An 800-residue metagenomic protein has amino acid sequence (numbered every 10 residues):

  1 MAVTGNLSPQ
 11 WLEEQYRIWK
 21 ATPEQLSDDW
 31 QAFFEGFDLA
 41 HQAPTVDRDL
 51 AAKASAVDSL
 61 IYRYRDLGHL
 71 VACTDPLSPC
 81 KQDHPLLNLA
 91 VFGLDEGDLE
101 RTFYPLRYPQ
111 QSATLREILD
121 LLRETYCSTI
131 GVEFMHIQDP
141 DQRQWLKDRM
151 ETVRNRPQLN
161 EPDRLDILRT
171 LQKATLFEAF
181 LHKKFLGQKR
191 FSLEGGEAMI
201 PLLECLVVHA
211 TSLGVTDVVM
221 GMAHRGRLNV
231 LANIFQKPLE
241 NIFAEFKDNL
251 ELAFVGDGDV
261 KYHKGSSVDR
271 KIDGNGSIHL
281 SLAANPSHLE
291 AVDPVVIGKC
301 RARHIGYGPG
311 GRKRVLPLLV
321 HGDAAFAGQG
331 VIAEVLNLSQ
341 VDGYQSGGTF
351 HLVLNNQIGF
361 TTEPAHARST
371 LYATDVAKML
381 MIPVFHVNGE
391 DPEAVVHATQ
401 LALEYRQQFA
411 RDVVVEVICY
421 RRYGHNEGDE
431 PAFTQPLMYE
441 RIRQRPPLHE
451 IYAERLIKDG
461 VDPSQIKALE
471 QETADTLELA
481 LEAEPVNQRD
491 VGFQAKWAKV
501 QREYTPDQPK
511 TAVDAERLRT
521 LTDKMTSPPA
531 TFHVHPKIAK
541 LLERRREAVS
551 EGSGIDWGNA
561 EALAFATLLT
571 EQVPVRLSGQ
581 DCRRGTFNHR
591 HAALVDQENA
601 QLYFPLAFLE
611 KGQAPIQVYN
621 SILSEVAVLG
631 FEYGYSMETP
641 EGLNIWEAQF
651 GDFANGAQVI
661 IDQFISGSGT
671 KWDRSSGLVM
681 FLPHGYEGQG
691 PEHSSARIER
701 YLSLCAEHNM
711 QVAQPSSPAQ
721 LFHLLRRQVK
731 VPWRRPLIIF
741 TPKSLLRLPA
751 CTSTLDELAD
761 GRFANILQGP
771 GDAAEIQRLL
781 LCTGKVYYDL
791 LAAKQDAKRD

Functional and structural regions predicted by a protein language model:
M1-F37: Subset of Sec-pathway N-terminal targeting signals
V3-N6, R48, R190-E197, H279-E290 (+13 more regions): Alpha-helix capping and helix-loop boundary segments enriched in small/acidic/polar residues
F37-A198, V215: Extended, charge-enriched "interface" segments that sit outside catalytic cores
A52-Y62, H69-F103, W145, V153 (+5 more regions): Flexible, glycine-rich loop/tail regions that form catalytic "lids" or insertion modules at the edges of active sites
N155-F177, A244, D248-G308, P605 (+2 more regions): Active-site cores of enzymes that catalyze phosphoryl transfer or operate on phosphate-rich substrates
L176, F180-E240, E543-E547, I555-P574: Active-site pocket-lining segments that scaffold enzyme catalytic pockets across diverse folds
T216-M381, F385, F587-G642: Cofactor-binding active-site loop characterized by glycine-rich and histidine/acidic residues
G359-T370, K378-V414, I418-G424, A432: Conserved phosphate-handling catalytic cores of large alpha/beta enzymes
